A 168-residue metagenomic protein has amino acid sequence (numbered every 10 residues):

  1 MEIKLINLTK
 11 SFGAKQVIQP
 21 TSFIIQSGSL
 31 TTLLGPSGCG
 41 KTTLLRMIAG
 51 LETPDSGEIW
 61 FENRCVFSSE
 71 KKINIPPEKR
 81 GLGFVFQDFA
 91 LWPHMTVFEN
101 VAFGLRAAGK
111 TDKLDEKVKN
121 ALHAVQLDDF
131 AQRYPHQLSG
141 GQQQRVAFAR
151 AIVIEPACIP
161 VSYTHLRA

Functional and structural regions predicted by a protein language model:
L34-P36: The feature captures the beta-strand-to-loop junction immediately N-terminal to the Walker
R64-S68, R106-F130: Conserved ABC ATPase "signature" region
M95-A102: Short coil-to-helix segment of the ABC ATPase nucleotide-binding domain corresponding to the Q-loop/switch region
Y134-L138, Q142: Conserved ABC ATPase signature
F148: Hydrophobic anchor residue at the start of the ABC signature
T164-A168: Conserved small/polar residues in nucleotide/adenosyl-binding loops
